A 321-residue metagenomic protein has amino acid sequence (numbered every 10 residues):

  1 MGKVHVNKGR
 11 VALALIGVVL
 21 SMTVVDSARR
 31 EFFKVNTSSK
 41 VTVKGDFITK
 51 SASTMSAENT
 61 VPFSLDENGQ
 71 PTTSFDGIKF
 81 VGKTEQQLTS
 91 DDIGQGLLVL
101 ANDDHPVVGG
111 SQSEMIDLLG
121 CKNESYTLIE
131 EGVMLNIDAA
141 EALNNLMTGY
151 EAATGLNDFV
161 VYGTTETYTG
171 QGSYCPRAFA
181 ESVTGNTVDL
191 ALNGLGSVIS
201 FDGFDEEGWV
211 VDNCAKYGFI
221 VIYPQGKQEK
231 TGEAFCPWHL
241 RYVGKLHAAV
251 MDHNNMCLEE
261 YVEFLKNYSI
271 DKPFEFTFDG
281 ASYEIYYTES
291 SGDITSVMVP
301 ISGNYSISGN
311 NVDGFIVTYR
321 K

Functional and structural regions predicted by a protein language model:
G2-T164, Y168-K321: Extracytoplasmic cell-surface/polysaccharide-interacting catalytic and binding patches
